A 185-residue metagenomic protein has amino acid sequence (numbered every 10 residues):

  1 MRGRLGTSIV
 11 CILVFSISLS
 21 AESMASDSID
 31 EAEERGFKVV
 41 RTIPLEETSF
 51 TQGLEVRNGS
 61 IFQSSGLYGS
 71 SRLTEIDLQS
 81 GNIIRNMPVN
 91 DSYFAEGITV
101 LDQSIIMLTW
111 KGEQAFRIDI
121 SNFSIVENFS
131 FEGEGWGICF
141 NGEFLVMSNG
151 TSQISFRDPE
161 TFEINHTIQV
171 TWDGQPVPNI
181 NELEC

Functional and structural regions predicted by a protein language model:
S28-E47, G81: A short helix->beta-strand "capping" segment at the edge of beta-propeller domains
V40-R72, P88, S92-T99: Beta-strand-rich domains and repeat architectures in extracellular enzymes and scaffolds, especially beta-propellers
T42-E47, M87-D91, E127-E132, Q169-Q175: Surface loop/turn motifs at the tips and blade-to-blade linkers of beta-strand repeat domains
S49-G53, Y93-T99, G133-F140, V177-E182: Repeated scaffold domains used in trafficking and secretory/extracellular systems, primarily beta-propellers
N58-G59, D102-Q103, G142-E143: Short coil/turn segments that connect the beta-strands within blades of beta-propeller domains
F62-Y68, I105-G112, M147-T151: Conserved beta-strand positions in repeat-built beta-propeller and related beta-rich domains
D77-G81, D119-F123, P159-F162: Short loop/turn segments that connect beta-strands within beta-propeller blades
G81-R117, I125-G135: Blade-loop segments of beta-propeller domains
